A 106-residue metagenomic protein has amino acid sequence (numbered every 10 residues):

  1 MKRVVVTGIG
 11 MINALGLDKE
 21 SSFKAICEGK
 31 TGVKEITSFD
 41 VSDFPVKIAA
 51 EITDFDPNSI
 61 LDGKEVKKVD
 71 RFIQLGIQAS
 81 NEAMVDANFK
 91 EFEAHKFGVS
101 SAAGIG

Functional and structural regions predicted by a protein language model:
M1-G106: Conserved "HGTGT" condensation-loop signature of ketosynthase/thiolase-family condensing enzymes that catalyze
